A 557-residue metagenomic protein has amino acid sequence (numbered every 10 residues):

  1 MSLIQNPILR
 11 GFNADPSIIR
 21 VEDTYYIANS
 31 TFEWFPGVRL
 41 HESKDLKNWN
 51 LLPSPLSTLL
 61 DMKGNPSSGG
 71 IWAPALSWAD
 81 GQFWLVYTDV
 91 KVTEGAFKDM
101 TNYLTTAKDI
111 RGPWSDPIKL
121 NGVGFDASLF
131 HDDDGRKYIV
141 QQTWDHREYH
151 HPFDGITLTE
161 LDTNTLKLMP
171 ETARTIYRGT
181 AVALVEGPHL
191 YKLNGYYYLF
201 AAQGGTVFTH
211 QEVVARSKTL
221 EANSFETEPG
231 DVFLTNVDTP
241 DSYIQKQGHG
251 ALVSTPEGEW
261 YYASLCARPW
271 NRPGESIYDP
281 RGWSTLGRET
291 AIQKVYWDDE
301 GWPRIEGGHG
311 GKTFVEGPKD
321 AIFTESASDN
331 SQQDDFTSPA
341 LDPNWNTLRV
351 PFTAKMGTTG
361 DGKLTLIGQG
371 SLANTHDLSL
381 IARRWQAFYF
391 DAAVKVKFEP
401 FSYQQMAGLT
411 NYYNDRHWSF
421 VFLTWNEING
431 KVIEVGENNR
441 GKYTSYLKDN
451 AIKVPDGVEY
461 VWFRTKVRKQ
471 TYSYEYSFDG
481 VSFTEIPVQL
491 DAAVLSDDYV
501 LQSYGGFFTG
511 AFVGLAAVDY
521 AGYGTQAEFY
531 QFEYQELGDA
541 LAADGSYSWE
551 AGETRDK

Functional and structural regions predicted by a protein language model:
M1-K557: Carbohydrate-active catalytic/glycan-binding domains of CAZyme proteins, especially the secreted or lumenal ectodomains
